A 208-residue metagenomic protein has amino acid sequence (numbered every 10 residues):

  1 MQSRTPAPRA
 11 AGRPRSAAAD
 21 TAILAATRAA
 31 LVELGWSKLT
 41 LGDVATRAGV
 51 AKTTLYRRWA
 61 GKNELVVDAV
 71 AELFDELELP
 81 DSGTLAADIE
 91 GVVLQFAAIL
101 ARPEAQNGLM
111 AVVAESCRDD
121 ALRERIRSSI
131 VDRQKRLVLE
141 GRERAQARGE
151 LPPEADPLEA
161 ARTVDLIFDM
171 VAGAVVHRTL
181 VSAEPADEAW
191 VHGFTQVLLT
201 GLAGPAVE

Functional and structural regions predicted by a protein language model:
M1-R47, E64: Basic, helix-initiating cap at the start of DNA-binding domains
Q2, E124, S128, D132 (+2 more regions): Hydrophobic/aromatic-rich alpha-helical bundle segments in the mid-to-C-terminal region
A22, A26-L34, D88, V92-Q95 (+4 more regions): Solvent-exposed, amphipathic alpha-helical segments
I23, K38, G61-V66, E76-L77 (+1 more regions): Short amphipathic alpha-helical segment with a characteristic S/N-K-E followed by hydrophobic residues
G49-W59: Short hydrophobic/aromatic patch on the recognition helix
E64, A69-V70, A101-R127: Amphipathic alpha-helical segments used for helix-helix packing
V67, A86, E90, L94 (+7 more regions): Conserved terminal C-lobe alpha helix of the protein kinase catalytic domain
L77-Q106, A160: Hydrophobic alpha-helical connector segments
